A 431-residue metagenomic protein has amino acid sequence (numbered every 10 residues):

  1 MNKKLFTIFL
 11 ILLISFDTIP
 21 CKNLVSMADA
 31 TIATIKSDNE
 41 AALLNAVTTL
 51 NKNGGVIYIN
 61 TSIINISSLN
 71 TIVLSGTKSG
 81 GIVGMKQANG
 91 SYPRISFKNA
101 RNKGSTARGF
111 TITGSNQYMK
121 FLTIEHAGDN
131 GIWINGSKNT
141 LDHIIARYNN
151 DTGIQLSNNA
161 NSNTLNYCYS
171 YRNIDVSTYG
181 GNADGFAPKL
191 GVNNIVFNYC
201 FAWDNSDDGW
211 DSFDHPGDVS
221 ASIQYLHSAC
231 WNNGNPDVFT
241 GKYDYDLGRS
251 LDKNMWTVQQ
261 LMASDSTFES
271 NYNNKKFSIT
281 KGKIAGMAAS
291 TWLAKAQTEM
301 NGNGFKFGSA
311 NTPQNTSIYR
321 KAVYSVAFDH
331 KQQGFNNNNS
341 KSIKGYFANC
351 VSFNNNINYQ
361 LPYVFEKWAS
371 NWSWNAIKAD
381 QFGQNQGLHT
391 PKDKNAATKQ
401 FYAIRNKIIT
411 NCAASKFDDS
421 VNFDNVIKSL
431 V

Functional and structural regions predicted by a protein language model:
M1-K4: Positively charged n-region of N-terminal signal peptides that target proteins for export
F6-L12: Sec-dependent N-terminal signal peptides
L13-T18: Hydrophobic core
A28-N60: Acidic Gly/Asp/Thr-rich repetitive segments characteristic of extracellular carbohydrate-active and adhesion proteins
I32, K36-A41, T61, N65-S67 (+2 more regions): Right-handed parallel beta-helix/beta-spiral solenoid domain characteristic of secreted/periplasmic
L43, S68-I72, K98-T111, H126-W133 (+8 more regions): Extracellular beta-strand/beta-solenoid scaffold signature
G55, S62, N70, K78-G80 (+17 more regions): The right-handed parallel beta-helix/beta-solenoid scaffold, focusing on the short coil/turn and N-cap positions
I82-G84, Q117-F121, N139-D142, S162-C168 (+9 more regions): All-beta strand scaffolds that present successive hydrophobic residues in beta-strands
